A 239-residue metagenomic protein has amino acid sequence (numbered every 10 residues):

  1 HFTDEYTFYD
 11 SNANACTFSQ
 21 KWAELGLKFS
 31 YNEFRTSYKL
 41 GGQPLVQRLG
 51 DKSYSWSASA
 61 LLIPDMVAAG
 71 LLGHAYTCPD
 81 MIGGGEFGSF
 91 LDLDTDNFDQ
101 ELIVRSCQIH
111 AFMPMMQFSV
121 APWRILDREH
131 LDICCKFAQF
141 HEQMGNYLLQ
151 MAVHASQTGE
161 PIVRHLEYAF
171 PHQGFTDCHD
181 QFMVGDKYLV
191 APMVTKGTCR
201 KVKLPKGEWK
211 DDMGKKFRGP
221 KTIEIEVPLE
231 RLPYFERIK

Functional and structural regions predicted by a protein language model:
H1-R237: Catalytic-domain carbohydrate-binding cleft regions of carbohydrate-active enzymes
